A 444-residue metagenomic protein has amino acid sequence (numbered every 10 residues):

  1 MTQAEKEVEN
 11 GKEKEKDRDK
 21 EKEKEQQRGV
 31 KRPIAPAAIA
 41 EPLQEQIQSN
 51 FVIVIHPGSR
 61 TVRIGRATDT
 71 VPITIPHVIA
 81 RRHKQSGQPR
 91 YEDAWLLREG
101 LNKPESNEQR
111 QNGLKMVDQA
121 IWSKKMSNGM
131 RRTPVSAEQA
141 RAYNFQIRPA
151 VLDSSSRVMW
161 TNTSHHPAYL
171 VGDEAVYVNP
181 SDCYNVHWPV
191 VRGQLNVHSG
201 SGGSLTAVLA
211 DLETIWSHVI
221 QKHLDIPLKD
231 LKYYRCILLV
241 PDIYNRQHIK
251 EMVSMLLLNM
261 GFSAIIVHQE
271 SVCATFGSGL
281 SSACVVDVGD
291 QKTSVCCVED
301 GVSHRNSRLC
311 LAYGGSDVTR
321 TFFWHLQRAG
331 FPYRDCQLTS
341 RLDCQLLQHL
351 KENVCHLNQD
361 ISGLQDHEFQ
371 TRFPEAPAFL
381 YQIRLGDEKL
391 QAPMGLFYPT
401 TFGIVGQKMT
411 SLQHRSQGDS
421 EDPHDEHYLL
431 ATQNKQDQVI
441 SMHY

Functional and structural regions predicted by a protein language model:
M1-V288, K292-Y444: C-terminal region/appendage detector
